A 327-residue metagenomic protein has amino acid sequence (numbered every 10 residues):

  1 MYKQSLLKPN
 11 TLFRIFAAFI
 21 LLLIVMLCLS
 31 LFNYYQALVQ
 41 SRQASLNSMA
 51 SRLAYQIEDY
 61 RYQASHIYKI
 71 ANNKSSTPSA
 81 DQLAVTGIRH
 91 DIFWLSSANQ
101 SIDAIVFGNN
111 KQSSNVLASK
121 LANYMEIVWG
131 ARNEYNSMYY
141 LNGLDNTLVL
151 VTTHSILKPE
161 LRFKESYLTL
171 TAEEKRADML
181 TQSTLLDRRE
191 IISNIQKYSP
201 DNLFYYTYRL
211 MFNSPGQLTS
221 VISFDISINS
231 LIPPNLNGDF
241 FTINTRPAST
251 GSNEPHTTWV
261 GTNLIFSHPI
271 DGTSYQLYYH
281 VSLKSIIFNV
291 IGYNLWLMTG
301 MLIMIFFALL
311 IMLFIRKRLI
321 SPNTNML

Functional and structural regions predicted by a protein language model:
Y2-Q40, T299, F306-L309: Extreme N-terminal signal-anchor transmembrane helix of membrane signaling/transducer proteins, especially in bacteria
F19-F107: Juxtamembrane extracytoplasmic/periplasmic/luminal helical "stalk" adjacent to the first N-terminal
R61-S97, I127-L148, P233-P255: Short N-terminal helix-loop-first-beta-strand/juxtamembrane motif that initiates sensory/input modules
S114-M125, W296: Well-ordered, non-membrane alpha-helical segments in soluble/globular domains
K120-A131, L203-F204, Y208-G251: Solvent-exposed, extracytoplasmic
M138-V221: Extracytoplasmic/periplasmic ligand-binding sensor regions of membrane-associated signaling proteins
I226-S230, D239, R246-M301: Extracellular/periplasmic juxtamembrane segments that couple receptor/chemosensory ectodomains to their
S282-L327: Cytoplasm-proximal transmembrane signaling helix
